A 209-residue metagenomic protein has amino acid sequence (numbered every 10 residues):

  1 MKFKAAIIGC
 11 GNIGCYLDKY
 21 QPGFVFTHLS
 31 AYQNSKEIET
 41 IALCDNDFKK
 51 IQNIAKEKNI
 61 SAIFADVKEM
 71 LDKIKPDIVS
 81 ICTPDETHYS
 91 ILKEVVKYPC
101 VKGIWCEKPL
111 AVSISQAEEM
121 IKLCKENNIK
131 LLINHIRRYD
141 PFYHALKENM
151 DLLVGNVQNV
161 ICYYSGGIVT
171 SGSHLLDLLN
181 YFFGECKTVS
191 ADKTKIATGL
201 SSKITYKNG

Functional and structural regions predicted by a protein language model:
M1-K58: N-terminal Rossmann-like dinucleotide-binding module
T27, A31, N53, E69 (+7 more regions): Alpha-helical elements of Rossmann-like donor-binding domains used by nucleotide-donor carbohydrate transfer enzymes
K49, K58-L123: Beta-loop-alpha module in the N-terminal Rossmann-like domain of NAD(P)-dependent dehydrogenases, especially those
F64-A65, C106, I133-H135, S190-K193: Short loop/edge segments at beta-strand edges and connector loops that shape dinucleotide/nucleotide cofactor-binding
I78, G103-C106, L110-S171: A contiguous active-site-proximal alpha/beta segment in oxidoreductase catalytic domains
Q158-G209: Rossmann-like dinucleotide-binding domain that binds NAD(P)(H)
